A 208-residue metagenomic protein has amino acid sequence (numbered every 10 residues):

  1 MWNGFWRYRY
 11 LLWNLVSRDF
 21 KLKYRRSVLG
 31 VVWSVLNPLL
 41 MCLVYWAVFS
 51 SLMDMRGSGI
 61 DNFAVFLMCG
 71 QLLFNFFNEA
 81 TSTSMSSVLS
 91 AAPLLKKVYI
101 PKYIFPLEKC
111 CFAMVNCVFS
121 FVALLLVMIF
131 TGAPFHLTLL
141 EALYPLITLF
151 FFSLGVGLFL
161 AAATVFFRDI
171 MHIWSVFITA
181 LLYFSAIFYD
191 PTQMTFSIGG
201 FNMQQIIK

Functional and structural regions predicted by a protein language model:
M1-K208: Hydrophobic transmembrane alpha-helices and immediately adjacent juxtamembrane helices of multi-pass inner-membrane
